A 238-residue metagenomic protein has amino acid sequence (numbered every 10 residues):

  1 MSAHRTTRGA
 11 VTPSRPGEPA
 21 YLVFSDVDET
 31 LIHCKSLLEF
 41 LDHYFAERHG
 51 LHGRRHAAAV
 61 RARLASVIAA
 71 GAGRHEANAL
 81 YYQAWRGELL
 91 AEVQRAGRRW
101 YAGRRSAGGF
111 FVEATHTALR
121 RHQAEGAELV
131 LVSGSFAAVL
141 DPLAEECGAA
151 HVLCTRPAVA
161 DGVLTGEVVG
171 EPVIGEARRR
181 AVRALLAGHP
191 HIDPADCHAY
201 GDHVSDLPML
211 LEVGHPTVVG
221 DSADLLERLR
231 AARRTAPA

Functional and structural regions predicted by a protein language model:
S2-A70: Active-site neighborhood of HAD-like aspartate-dependent phosphohydrolases
S2-P13, E18-L22, R95-R98, A102-A238: C-terminal cap/substrate-recognition subdomain and adjoining C-terminal extension of metal-dependent phosphatase-like
I32, W85, I174: Catalytic cores of large soluble enzymes that bind and process phosphate-bearing ligands
S36-L37, H49-T117, R121: A metal-dependent, Asp-based hydrolase signature
E39-G71, R120-H151: Short, charged N-terminal helix-start/capping segments
